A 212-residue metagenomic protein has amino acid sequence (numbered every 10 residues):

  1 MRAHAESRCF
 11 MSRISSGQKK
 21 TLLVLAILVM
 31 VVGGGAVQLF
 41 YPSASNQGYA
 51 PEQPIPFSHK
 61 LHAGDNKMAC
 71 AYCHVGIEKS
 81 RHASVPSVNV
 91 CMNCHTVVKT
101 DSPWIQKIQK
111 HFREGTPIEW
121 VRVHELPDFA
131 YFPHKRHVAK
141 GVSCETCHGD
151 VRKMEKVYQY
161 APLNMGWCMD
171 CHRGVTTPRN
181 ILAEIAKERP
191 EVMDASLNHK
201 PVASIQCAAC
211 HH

Functional and structural regions predicted by a protein language model:
M1-S16: N-terminal Lys/Arg-rich, disordered targeting/topogenic segments
I14-K19, S43-N46: A detector for short, charged/polar N-terminal pre-domain segments
L22-Q38: Hydrophobic membrane-insertion alpha-helices, especially the h-region of bacterial N-terminal signal peptides
V32-A36, P103-Q109: Glycine/proline-rich, flexible active-site/cofactor-binding loop segments that harbor closely spaced acidic
G34-P51: Aromatic-capped interface at the extracytoplasmic side of an N-terminal signal-anchor transmembrane helix
E52-I105, P133-H212: Sequence context surrounding c-type heme c attachment/ligation sites in exported
Q106-L126: Carboxylate-rich helix-loop segments that flank metal/cofactor sites and access channels in metalloenzymes
W120-A139: Short, solvent-exposed interaction modules
